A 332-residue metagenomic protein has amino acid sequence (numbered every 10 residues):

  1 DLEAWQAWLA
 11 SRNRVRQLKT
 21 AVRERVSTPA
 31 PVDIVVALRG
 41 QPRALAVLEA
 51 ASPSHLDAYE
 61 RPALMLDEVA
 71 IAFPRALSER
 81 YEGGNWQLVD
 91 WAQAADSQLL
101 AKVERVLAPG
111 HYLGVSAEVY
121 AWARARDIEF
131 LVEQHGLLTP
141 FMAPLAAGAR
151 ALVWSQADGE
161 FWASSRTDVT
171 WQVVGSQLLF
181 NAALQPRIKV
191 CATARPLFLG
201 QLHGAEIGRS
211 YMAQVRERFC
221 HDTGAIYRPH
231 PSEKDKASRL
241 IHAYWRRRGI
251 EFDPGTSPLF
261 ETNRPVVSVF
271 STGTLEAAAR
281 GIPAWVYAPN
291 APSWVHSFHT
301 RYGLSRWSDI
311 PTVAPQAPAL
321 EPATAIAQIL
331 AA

Functional and structural regions predicted by a protein language model:
D1, V22-G175: Active-site and donor-binding regions of nucleotide-sugar-utilizing enzymes
A50-D57, S78, Y112-V115, L202-G208 (+3 more regions): Short acidic, S/G/P-rich loop/turn micro-motifs used as interaction or catalytic elements
L56-A63, V174-Y244: Conserved catalytic-core segment of nucleotide-activated headgroup transferases in glycan assembly
A58-P62, E118-W122, F141-A147, S165 (+4 more regions): A short acidic, amphipathic alpha-helical/loop segment
F73-G84, L113, H221-D253: Catalytic donor nucleotide-activated moiety binding site of glycosyltransferases and closely related
W122-I128, A192, H221-T223, R248 (+1 more regions): Helix C-cap/helix->beta junction micro-motif
G148, V169, V173, T272-A325: Catalytic binding pocket for nucleotide-activated donors in carbohydrate/polymer assembly enzymes
E233-R280, A284-W285, N290-A291: Donor nucleotide-activated moiety binding/catalytic core segment of transferases that use nucleotide-activated donors
